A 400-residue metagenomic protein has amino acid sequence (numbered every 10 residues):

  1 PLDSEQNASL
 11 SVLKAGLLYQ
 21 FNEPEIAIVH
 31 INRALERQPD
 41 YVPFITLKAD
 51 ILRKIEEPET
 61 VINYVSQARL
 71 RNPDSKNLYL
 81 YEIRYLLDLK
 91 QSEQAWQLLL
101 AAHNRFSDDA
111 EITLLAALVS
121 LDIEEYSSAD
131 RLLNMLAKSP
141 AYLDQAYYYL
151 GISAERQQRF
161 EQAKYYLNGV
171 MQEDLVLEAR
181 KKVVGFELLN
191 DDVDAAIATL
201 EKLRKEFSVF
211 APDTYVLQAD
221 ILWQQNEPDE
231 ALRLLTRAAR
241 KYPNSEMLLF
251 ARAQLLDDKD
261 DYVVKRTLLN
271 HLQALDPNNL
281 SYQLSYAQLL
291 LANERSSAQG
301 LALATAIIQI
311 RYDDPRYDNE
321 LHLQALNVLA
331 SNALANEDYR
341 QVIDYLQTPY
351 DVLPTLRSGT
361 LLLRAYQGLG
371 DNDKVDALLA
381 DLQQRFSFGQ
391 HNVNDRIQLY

Functional and structural regions predicted by a protein language model:
P1-Y400: Alpha-solenoid helical repeat scaffolds
